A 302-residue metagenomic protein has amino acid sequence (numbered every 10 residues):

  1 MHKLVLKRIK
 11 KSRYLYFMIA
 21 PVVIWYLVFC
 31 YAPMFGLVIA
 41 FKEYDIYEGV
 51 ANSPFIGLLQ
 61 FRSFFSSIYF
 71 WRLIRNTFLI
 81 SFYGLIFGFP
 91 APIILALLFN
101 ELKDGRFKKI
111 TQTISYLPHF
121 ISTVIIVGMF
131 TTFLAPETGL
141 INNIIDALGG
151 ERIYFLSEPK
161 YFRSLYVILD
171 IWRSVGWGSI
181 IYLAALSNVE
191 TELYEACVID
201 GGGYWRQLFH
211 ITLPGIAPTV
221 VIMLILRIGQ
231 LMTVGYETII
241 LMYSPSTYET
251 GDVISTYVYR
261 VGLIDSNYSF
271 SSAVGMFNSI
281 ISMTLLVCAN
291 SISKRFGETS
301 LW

Functional and structural regions predicted by a protein language model:
M1-H2: N-terminal hydrophobic targeting signals that begin at the initiator methionine
K7-W302: A structural signal for multi-pass alpha-helical bundles of membrane permease subunits that mediate small-molecule
